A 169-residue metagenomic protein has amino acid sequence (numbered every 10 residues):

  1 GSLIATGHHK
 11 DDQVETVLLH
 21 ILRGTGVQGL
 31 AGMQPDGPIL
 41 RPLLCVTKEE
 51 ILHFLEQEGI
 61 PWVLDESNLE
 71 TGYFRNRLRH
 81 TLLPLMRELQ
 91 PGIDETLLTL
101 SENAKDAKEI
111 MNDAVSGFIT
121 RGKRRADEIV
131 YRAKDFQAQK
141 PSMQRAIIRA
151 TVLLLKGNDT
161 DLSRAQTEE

Functional and structural regions predicted by a protein language model:
G1, Q90-P91, K156-T160: Residue-level recognition of short, structured coil/turn motifs that connect secondary structure elements
G1-I4, Q166: Generic low-polarity alpha-helical segments
L3-G7, D12-A104, Y131-F136: Catalytic subdomain that performs nucleotidyl-dependent activation
P35, H80, L98-E169: AMP-forming adenylation/ATP pyrophosphatase catalytic core
